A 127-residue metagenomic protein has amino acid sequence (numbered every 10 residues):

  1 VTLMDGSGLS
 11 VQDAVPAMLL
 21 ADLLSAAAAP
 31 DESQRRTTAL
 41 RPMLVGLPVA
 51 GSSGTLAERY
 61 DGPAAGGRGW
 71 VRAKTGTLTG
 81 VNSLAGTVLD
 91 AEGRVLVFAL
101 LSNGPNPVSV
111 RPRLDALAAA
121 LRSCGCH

Functional and structural regions predicted by a protein language model:
V1-H127: Small-residue-rich helix-loop
